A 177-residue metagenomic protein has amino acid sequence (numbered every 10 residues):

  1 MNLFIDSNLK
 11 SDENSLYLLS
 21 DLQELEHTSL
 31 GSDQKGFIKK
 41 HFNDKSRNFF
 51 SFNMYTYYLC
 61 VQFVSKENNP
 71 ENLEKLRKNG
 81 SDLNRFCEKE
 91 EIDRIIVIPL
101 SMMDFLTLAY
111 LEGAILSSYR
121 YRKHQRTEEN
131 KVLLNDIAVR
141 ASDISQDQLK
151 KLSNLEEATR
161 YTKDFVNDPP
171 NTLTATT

Functional and structural regions predicted by a protein language model:
M1-T177: Short amphipathic alpha-helical segment within the helicase RecA-like ATPase core that mediates nucleic-acid
